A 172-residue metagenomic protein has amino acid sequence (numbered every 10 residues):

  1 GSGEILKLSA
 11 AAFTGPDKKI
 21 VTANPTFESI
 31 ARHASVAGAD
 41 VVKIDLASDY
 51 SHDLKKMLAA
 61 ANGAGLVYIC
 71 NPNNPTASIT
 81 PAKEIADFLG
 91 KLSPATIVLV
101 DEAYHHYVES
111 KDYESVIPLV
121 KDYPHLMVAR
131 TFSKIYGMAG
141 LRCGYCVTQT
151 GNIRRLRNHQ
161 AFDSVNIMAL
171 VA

Functional and structural regions predicted by a protein language model:
G1-S93, Y104-D122, M127: Conserved core of the PLP fold type I
H52, Y68-C70, I97, R154 (+1 more regions): Bulky hydrophobic/aromatic packing residues
V98-A103: Short beta-strand/loop segment that forms part of the nucleotide-sugar
H125-A172: PLP-dependent aminotransferase class I/II
